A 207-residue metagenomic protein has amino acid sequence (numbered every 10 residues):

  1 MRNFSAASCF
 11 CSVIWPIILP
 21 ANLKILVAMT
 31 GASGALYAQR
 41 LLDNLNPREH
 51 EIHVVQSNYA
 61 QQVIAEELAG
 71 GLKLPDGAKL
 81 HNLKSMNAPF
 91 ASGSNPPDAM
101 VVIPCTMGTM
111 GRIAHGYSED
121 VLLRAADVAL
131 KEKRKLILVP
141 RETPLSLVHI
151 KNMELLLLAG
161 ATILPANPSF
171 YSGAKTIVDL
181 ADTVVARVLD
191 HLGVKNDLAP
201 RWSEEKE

Functional and structural regions predicted by a protein language model:
A6-A7, A21: Ala/Thr-enriched low-complexity intrinsically disordered regions
C9-C11: Cysteine-centered motifs
I18-E207: A cross-family phosphate/adenosyl-ligand binding-site feature
